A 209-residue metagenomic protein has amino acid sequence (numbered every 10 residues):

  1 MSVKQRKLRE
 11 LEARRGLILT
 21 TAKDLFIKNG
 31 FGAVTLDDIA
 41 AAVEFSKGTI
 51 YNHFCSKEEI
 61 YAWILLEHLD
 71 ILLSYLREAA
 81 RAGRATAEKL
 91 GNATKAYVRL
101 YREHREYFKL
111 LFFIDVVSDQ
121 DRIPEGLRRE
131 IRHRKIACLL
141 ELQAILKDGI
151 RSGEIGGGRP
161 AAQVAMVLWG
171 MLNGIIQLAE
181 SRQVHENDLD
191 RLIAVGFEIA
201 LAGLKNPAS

Functional and structural regions predicted by a protein language model:
M1-N29, A33-F45, E59: Basic, helix-initiating cap at the start of DNA-binding domains
R14-A22, I39, I64-H68, L72 (+2 more regions): Generic hydrophobic, amphipathic alpha-helix propensity
I27, Y51-C55, A62-W63, E67: Base-recognition residues in the alpha-helical recognition helix of bacterial helix-turn-helix
W63, E67, R77-E106, A161 (+1 more regions): Hydrophobic alpha-helical connector segments
D70-L73, R77, R122-S152, A162-M166 (+1 more regions): Amphipathic alpha-helical packing segments from all-alpha helical-bundle domains
R99-E103, L139, A144, D148 (+2 more regions): Amphipathic C-terminal alpha-helical segment
E103-G126, Q177: Amphipathic alpha-helical segments used for helix-helix packing
F108-K109, I150-G196: Hydrophobic/aromatic-rich alpha-helical bundle segments in the mid-to-C-terminal region
